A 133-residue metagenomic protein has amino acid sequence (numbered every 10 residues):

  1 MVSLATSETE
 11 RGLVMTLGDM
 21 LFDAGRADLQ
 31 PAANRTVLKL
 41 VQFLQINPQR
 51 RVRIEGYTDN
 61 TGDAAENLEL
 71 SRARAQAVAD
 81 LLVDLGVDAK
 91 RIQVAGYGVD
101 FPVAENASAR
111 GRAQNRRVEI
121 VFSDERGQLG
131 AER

Functional and structural regions predicted by a protein language model:
M1-R51, S123-R133: Periplasmic peptidoglycan-binding/tethering modules of Gram-negative envelope proteins
A27-A32, E55-R133: Periplasmic OmpA-like peptidoglycan-binding domain that tethers envelope proteins to the cell wall
